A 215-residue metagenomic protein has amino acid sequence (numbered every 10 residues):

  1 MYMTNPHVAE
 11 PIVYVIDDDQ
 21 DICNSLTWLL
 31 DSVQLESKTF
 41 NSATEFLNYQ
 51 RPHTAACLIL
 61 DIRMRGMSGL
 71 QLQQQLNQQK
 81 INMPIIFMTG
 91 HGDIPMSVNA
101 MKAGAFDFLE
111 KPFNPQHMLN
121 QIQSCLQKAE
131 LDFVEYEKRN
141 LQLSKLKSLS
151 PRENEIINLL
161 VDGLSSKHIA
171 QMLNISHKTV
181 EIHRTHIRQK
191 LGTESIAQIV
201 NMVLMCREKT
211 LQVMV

Functional and structural regions predicted by a protein language model:
M1-Y14, Q20, L141, R207-V215: Non-catalytic signal-transmission and effector/linker regions of two-component phosphorelay proteins
N41-S42, S68-Q71: Acidic catalytic/metal-coordinating carboxylates
H53-I59: Active-site beta3 strand of CheY-like receiver
I62-M64: Receiver (REC) domain active-site loop signature in two-component systems and cognate sites in sensor histidine kinases
D93-P95, L109, F113-I122, H168 (+1 more regions): C-terminal output helix
R188-V215: Basic, Lys/Arg-enriched C-terminal extension of HTH/homeodomain DNA-binding domains
